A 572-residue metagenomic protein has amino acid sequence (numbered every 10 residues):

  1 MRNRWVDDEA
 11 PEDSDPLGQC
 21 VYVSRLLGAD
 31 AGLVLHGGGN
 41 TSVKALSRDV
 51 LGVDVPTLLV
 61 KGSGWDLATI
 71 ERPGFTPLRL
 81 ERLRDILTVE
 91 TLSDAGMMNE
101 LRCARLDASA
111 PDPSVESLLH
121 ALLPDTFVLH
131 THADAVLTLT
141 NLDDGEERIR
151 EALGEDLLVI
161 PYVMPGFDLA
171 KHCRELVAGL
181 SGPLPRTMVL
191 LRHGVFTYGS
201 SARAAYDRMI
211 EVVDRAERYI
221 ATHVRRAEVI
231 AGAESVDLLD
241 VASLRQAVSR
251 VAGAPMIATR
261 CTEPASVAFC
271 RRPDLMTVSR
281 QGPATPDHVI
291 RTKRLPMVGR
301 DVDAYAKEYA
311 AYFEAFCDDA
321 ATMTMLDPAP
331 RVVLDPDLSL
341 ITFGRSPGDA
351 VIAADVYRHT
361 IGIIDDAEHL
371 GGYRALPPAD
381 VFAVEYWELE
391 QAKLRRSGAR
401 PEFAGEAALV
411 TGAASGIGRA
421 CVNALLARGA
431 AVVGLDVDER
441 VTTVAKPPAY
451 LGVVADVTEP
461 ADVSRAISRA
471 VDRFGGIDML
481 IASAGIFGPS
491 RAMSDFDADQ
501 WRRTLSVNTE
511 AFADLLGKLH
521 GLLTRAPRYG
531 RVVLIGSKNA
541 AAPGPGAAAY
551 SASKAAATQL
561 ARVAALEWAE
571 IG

Functional and structural regions predicted by a protein language model:
M1-A408, A420: Glycine-rich flexible loops
E402-A431: Canonical Rossmann dinucleotide-binding motif of NAD(H)/NADP(H)-dependent dehydrogenases/reductases, specifically
R491-M493, Q500-R502: Substrate-binding pocket helix/loop in short-chain dehydrogenase/reductase
L516, S553, A561: Active-site helix of classical SDR
G521, L566-E570: Alpha-helical segment proximal to the catalytic Tyr-Lys
S537: Residue(s) in the substrate-gating loop at a strand-loop-helix junction that position the organic substrate next
A542-A548, E570: Active-site loop immediately N-terminal to the catalytic Tyr-X3-Lys motif of short-chain dehydrogenase/reductase
